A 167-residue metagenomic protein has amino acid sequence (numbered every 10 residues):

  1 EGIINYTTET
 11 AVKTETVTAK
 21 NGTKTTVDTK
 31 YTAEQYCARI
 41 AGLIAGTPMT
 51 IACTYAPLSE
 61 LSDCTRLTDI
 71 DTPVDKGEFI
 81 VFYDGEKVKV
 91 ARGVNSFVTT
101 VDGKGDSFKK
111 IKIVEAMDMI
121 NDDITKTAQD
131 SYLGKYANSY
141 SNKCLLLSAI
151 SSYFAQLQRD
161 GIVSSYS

Functional and structural regions predicted by a protein language model:
E1-C53: Extracellular Cys-Trp
I44-S167: Structured, hydrophobic secondary-structure cores that serve as assembly/anchoring elements
